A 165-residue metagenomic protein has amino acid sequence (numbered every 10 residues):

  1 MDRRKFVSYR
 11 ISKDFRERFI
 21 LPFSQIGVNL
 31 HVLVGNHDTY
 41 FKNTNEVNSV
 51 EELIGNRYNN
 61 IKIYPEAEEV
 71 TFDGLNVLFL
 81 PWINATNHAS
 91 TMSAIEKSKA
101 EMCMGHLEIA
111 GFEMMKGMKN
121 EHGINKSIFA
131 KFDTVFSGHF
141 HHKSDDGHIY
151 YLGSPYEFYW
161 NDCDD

Functional and structural regions predicted by a protein language model:
M1, G35-N36, H106, G138-H139 (+1 more regions): Active-site glycine-centered loops adjacent to acidic/histidine catalytic or metal-binding residues that shape
M1-E69, I128-D133: Core catalytic region of metal-dependent phosphoesterases/phosphodiesterases, especially metallo-beta-lactamase-like
K5, T39-N43, V70-F72, F79 (+4 more regions): Short, well-ordered, mixed-charge alpha-helical segments that flank or form enzyme active sites
Y9-S12, N45-S49, M92-A94, K116-N120 (+2 more regions): Short, glycine/charged-enriched secondary-structure capping and boundary segments
G27, G74, S98-A100, F132-D133 (+1 more regions): Short, well-ordered alpha-helix to beta-strand connector turns
G74-I83, M102-H106, Y150-G153: Active-site-proximal beta-strand elements of phosphoester/diester hydrolases
N84-F132: Active-site-proximal segments of metal-dependent phosphoesterases and phosphodiesterases across multiple
M115-D165: Conserved beta-sheet core of the metallophosphoesterase superfamily
